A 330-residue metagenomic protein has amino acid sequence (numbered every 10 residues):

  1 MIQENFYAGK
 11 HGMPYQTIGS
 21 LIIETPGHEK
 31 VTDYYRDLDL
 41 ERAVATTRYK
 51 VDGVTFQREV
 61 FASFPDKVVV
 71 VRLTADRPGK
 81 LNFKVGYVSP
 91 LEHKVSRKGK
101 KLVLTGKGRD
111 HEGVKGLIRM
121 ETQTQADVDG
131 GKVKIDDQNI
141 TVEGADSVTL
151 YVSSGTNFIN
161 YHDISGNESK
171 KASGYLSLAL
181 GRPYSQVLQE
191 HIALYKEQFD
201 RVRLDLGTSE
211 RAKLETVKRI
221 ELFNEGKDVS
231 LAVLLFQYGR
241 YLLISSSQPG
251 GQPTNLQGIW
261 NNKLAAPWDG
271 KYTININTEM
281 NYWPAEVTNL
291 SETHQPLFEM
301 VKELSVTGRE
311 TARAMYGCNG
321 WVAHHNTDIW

Functional and structural regions predicted by a protein language model:
M1-W330: Aromatic-residue-lined binding/catalytic grooves and analogous aromatic/hydrophobic interfacial grooves in multimeric
